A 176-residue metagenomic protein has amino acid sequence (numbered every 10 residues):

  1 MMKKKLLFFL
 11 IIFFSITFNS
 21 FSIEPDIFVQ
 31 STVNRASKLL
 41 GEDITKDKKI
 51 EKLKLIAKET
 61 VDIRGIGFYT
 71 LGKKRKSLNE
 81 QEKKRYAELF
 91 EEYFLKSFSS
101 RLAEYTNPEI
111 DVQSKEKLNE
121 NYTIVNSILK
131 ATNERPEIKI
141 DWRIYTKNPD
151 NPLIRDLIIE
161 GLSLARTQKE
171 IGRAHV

Functional and structural regions predicted by a protein language model:
M1-K5: Positively charged n-region of N-terminal signal peptides that target proteins for export
F8-T17: Bacterial N-terminal signal peptides
S20-S22: Boundary at the C-terminal end of the N-terminal hydrophobic targeting segment
E24-L102: Early exported N-terminus immediately downstream of N-terminal targeting peptides
K96-I138: Surface-exposed, charged secondary-structure patches
E137-R166: Short beta-strand edge/turn micro-motifs at domain boundaries
A174-V176: Conserved small/polar residues in nucleotide/adenosyl-binding loops
